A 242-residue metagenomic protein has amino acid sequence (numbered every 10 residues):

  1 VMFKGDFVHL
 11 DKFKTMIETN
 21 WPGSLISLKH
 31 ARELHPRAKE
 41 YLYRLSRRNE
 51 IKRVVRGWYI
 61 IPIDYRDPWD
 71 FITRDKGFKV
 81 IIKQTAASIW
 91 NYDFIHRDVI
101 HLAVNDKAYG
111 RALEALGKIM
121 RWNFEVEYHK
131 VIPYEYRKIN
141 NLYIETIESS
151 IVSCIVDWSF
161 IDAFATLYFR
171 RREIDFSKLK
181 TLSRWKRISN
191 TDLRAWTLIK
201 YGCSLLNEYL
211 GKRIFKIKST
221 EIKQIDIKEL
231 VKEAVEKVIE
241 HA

Functional and structural regions predicted by a protein language model:
V1-M16, T73-K79: Short alpha-helical segments that sit at the start of domains
M2, V8, S27, I51-K52 (+1 more regions): Non-catalytic interaction surface on structured domains
M16-N20, C154: Short amphipathic alpha-helical elements of helix-turn-helix/winged-helix folds
T19-P22, I95: Flexible, charged surface loops at secondary-structure boundaries
W21-L34: Short acidic, hydrophobic short linear motifs in intrinsically disordered regions
L28, R44-R48, R53-N140, K216-I217 (+2 more regions): Short gly/ser-rich loop at a beta-strand->alpha-helix junction or flexible surface loop bordering the NTP-binding
R32-H35, H129-A242: Hydrophobic alpha-helical interaction segments
E33-R47: Short amphipathic alpha-helical interaction segments
